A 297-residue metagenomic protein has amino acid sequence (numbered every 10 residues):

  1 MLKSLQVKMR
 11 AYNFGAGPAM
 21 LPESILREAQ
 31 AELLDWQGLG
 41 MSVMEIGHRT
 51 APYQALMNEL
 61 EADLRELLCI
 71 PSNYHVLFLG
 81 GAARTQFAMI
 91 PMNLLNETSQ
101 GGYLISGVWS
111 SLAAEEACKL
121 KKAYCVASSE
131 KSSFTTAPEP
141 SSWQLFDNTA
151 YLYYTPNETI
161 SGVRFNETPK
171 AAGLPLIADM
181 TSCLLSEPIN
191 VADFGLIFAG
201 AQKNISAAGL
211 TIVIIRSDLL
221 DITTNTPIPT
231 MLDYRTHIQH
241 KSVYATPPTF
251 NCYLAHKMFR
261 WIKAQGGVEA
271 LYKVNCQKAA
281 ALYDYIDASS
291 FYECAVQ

Functional and structural regions predicted by a protein language model:
R10-E61: A glycine-/small-polar-enriched, mobile loop at the entrance of the PLP active site in fold-type I
G17, A117, S128-L184: Active-site phosphate-binding strand-loop segment of PLP-dependent enzymes
G40-Q86, N93, G107-V108, E116: Conserved N-terminal alpha-helix of the aminotransferase class I/II PLP-enzyme fold
R84-L152: PLP-dependent aminotransferase-like
I177, V191-Q202: Conserved active-site segment immediately N-terminal to the catalytic lysine that forms the internal aldimine
A201-Y283: Active-site C-terminal subdomain of aminotransferase-like
L271, Y283-Q297: Conserved small-domain helix->loop->beta segment predominantly found in fold-type I
